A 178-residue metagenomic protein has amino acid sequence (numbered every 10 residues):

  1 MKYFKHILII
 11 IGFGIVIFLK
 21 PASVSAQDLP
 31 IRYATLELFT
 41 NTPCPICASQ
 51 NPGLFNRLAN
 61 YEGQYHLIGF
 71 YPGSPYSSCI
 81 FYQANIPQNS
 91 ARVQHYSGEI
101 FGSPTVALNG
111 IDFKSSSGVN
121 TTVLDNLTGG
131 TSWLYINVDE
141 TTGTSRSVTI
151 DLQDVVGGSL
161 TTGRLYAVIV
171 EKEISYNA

Functional and structural regions predicted by a protein language model:
M1-H6: Positively charged n-region of N-terminal signal peptides that target proteins for export
L8, I46, L54, S115 (+1 more regions): A broad, structure-centric signal for solvent-exposed, well-ordered loop/edge residues that line or flank functional
I9-K20: Bacterial N-terminal signal peptides
G14, N51-P52, V155-G158: Intrinsically disordered, low-complexity coil segments
L19, A59-N60, L127: Alpha-helix boundary/interfacial micro-motifs
P21-A26: Boundary at the C-terminal end of the N-terminal hydrophobic targeting segment
Q27-G73: Local sequence-structure signature of Cys/Sec-based thiol-disulfide redox active-site neighborhoods
G63-A178: Short, conserved sequence motifs used for protein processing/export or organelle targeting and for catalysis
